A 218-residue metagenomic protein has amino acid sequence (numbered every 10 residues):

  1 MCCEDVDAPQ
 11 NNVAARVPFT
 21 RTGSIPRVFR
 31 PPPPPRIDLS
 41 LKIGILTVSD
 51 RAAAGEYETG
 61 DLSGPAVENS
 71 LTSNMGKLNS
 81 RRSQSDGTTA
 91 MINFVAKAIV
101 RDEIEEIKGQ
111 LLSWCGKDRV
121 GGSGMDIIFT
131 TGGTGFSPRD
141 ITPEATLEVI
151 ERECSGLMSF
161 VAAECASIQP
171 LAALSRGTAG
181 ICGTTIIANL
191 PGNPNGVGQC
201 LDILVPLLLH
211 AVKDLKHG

Functional and structural regions predicted by a protein language model:
M1-G218: Non-catalytic beta/alpha edge segments that cap or flank active sites
